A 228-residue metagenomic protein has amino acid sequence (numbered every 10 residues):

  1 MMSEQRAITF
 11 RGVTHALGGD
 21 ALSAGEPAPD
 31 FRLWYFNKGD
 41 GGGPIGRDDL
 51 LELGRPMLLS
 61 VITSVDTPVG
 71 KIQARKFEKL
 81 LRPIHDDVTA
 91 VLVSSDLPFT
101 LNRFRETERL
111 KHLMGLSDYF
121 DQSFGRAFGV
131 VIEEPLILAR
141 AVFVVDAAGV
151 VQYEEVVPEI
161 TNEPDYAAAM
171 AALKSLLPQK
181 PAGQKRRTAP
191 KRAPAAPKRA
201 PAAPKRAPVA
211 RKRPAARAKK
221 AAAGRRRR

Functional and structural regions predicted by a protein language model:
M1-T188, R225-R228: Chalcogenol-based redox active-site neighborhoods
K180-R228: Polybasic, lysine-enriched low-complexity intrinsically disordered terminal tails
